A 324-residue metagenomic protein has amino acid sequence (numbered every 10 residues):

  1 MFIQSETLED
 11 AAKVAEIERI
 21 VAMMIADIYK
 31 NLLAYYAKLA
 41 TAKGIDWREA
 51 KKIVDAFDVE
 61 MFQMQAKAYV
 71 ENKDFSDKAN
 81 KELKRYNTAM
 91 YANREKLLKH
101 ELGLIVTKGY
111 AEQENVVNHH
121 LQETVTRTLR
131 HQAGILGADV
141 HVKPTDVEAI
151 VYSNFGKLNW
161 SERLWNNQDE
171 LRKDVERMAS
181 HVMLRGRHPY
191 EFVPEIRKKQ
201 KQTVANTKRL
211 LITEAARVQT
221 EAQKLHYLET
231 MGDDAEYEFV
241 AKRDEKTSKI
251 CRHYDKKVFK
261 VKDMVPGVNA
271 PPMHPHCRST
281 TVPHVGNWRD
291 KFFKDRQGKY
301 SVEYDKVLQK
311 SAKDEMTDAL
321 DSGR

Functional and structural regions predicted by a protein language model:
M1-H119, K199, I212-R324: Activation/maturation switch segments at domain boundaries
E82-R197: Structured, charged N-terminal subsegments at the starts of enzyme catalytic cores and at intra-chain domain/subunit
K199-N206: Short, basic interhelical loop/turn and adjoining N-cap of the next helix at nucleic-acid- or acidic-partner-contacting
